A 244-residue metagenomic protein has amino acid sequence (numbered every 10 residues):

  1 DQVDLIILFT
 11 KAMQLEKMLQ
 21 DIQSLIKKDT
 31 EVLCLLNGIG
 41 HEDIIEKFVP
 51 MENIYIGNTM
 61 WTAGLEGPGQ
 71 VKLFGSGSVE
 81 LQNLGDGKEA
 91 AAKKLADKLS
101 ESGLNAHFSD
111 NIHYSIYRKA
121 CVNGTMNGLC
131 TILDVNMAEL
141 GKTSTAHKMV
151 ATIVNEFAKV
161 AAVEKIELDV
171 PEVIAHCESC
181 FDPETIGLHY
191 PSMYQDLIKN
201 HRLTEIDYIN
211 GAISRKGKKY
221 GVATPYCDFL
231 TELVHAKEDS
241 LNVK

Functional and structural regions predicted by a protein language model:
D1-Q70: Rossmann-like NAD(P)(H) cofactor-binding subdomain of soluble oxidoreductases
V3, L15, H41-E42, A92 (+7 more regions): A general structural signal for well-ordered alpha-helical segments in protein cores
T10, I54, C121, T125 (+3 more regions): A generic short alpha-helical patch detector that favors 3-5-residue windows in or near N-terminal regions
L25, F48-N53, P68-V170: Internal alpha-helical scaffold of NAD(P)-dependent oxidoreductase catalytic cores
L33, G38-G40, D97-A106, K199: A short, flexible low-complexity segment enriched in Lys/Arg and Gly/Pro that occurs in N-terminal basic tails
N37-I39, N58-A63, G85, I112-I116 (+2 more regions): Glycine-rich beta-alpha junction loops
A151-K244: NAD(P)-dependent Rossmann-like dehydrogenase/reductase catalytic/cofactor-binding core
